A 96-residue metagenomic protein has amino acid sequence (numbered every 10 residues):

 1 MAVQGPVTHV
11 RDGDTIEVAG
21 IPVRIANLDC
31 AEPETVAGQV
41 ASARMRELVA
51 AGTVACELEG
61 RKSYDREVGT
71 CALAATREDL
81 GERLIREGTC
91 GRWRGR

Functional and structural regions predicted by a protein language model:
M1-R96: Small beta-barrel nucleic-acid-binding modules, primarily SNase/OB-fold domains and secondarily Tudor-like barrels
